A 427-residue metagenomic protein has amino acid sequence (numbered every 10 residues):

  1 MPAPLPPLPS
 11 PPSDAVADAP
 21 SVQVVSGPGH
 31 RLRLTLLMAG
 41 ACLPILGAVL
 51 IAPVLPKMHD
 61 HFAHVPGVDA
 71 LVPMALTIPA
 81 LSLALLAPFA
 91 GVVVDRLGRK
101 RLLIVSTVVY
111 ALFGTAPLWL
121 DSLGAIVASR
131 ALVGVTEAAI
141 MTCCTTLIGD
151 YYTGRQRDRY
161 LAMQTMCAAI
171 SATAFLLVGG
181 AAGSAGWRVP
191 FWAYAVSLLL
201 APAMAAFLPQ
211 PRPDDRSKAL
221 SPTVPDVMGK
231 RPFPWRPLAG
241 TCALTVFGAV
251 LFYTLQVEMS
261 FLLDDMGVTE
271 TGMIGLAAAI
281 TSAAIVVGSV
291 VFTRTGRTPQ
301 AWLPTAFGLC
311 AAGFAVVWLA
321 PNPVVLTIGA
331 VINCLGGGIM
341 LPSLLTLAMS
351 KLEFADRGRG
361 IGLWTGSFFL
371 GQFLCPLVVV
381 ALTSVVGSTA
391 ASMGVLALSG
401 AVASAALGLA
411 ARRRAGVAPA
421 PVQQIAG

Functional and structural regions predicted by a protein language model:
V54-L85: Extracellular/periplasmic helix-loop-helix junction of adjacent transmembrane segments in MFS-like secondary
M74-G91, A279-V291: Central cavity-lining transmembrane alpha-helices of secondary-active solute carriers, predominantly the Major
A84-S122: Conserved MFS/SLC helix-loop-helix module at the cytosolic interface between two early adjacent transmembrane helices
V109, F113, G124-V133, V324-I332: Paired small-residue
L123, S129-A169: Cytoplasmic helix-loop-helix junction between adjacent transmembrane helices in 12-TM secondary transporters
G154, M163-P209, P213: Helix-loop-helix hairpin linking two adjacent transmembrane segments in secondary transporters
P299-L344: C-terminal transmembrane helical hairpin of 12-TM major facilitator-type secondary transporters
K351-G387: A late C-terminal transmembrane helix in Major Facilitator Superfamily
